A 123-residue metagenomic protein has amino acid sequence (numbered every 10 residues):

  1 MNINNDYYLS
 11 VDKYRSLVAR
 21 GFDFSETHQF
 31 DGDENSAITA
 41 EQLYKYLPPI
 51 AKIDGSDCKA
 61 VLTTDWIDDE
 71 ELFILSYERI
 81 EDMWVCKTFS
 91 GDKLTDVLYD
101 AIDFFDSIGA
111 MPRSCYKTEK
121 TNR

Functional and structural regions predicted by a protein language model:
M1-R123: Glycine-rich anion-binding surface patch
